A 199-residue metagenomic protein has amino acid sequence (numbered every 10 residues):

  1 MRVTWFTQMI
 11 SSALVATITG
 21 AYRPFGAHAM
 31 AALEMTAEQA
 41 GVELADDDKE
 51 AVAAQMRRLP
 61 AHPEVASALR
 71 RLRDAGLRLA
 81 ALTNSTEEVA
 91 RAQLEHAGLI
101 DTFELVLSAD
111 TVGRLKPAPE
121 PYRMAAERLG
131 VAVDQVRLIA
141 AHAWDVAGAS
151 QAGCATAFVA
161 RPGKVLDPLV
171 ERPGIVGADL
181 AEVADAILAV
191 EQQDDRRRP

Functional and structural regions predicted by a protein language model:
M1, A21-F25, R172: Conserved acidic
M1-R2, D48, L99-T102: Hydrophobic side chains within well-formed alpha-helices
T7, S11-A51: A metal-dependent, Asp-based hydrolase signature
Y22, G26-A27, L44-A81, R91 (+1 more regions): Short, acidic loop-to-helix structural element flanking the phosphoryl-transfer center in phosphate-processing enzymes
A66, R70-R73, T86-P199: Asp-based, Mg2+/Mn2+-dependent phosphohydrolase catalytic module
